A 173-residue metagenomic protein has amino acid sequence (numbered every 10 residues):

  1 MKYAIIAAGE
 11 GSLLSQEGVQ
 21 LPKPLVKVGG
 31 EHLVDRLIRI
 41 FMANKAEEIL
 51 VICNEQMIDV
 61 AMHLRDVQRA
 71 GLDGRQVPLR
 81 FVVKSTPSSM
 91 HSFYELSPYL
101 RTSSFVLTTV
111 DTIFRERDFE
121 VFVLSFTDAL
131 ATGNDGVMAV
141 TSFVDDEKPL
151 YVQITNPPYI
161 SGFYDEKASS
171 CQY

Functional and structural regions predicted by a protein language model:
M1-V19: N-terminal nucleotide-binding beta1-loop-alpha1 segment
V19-R36: Short catalytic helix/loop segments, enriched in acidic residues and glycine and frequently bearing histidine
E31-E48: A short, N-terminal amphipathic alpha-helix
L33-R36, S92-E95, G162: Well-ordered alpha-helical segments embedded in enzymatic catalytic cores
E55-I58: A conserved acidic beta->alpha catalytic loop
V60-A61, Q68, D73-N156: Conserved beta-loop-beta/alpha segment of the NTase-like Rossmann-fold superfamily that binds/positions NTPs
E120, T155-Y173: Catalytic-core segments of class I nucleotidyltransferases/pyrophosphorylases that form NMP-activated intermediates
